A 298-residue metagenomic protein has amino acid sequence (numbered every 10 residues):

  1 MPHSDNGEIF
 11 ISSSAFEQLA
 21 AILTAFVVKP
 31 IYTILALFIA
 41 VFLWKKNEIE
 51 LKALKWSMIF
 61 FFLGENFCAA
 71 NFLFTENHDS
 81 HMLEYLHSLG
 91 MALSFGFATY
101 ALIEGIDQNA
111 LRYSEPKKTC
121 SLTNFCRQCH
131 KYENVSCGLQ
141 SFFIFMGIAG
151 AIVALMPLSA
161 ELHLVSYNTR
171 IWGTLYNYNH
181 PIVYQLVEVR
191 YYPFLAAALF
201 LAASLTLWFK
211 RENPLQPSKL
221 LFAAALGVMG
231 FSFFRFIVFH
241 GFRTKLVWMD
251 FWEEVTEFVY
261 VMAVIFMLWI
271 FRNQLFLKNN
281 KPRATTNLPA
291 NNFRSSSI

Functional and structural regions predicted by a protein language model:
D5-L35, Q185-A197: Hydrophobic transmembrane alpha-helical segments in integral membrane proteins
V28-I39, S88-R112, Y192-S204, E257-L275: Hydrophobic cores of alpha-helical transmembrane segments in multi-pass inner/ER membrane proteins, independent
K46-F61, S136-M146, N213-G227, N279-R283: Membrane-interfacial loop-to-transmembrane alpha-helix junctions, especially the N-terminal start
A53-F74, A223-F239: Hydrophobic alpha-helical transmembrane segments of multi-pass membrane proteins
F67-D79, M156-W172, Y176-H180, F234-K245: Juxtamembrane "helix-exit" motif on the non-cytosolic side of transmembrane helices
N77-G90, T244-T256: Non-cytosolic membrane-interface motifs at loop->transmembrane helix junctions
I106-S141, L277-I298: Membrane-interfacial, low-structure loops and terminal tails that flank and connect transmembrane helices in multi-pass
G227-R294: C-terminal transmembrane-bundle signature of multipass membrane proteins, characterized by strong activation on
